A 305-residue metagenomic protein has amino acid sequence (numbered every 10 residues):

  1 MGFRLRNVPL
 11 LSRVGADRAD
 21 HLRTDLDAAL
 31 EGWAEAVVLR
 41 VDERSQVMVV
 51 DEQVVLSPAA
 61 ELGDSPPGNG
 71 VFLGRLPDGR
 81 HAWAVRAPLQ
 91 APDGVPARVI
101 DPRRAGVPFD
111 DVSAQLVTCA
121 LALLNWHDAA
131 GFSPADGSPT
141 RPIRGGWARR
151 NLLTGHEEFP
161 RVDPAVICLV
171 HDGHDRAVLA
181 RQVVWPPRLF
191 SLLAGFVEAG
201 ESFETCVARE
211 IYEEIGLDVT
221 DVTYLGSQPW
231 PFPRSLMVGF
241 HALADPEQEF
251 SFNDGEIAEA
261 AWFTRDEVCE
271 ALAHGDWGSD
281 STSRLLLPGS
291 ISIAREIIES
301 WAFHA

Functional and structural regions predicted by a protein language model:
M1-A130, R141, W185-F190, N253-A305: Nudix hydrolase/Nudix homology domain
T118-L169: Cys/His-rich short segments
G145, V162-D163, S191, R234-S235 (+1 more regions): Short glycine/proline-enriched turns and hinge-like loops at secondary-structure junctions
R149-S191, F196, D218-V219, A244: N-terminal strand-loop-strand
V166, V238, A258: Change "...and in nucleic-acid phosphodiester-cleaving endonucleases..." to "...and in nucleic-acid processing enzymes
S191-L225, F240: The catalytic Nudix box helix
G195, A199, Q228-P231, R284-L285: Short, contiguous acidic/charged loop-to-helix segments that flank catalytic cores in large enzymes
Q228-S251: Active-site-adjacent beta-strand/loop module that shapes the phosphate/pyrophosphate-binding cleft
